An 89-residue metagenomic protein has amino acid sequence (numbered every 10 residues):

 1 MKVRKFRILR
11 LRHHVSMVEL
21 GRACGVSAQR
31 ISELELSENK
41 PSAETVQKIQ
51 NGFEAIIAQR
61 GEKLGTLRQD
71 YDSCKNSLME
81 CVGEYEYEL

Functional and structural regions predicted by a protein language model:
M1-R12: A short, Lys/Arg-rich alpha-helix, primarily the initiator
R10-R12, R22, K40: Short amphipathic helical patch at the helix-1/turn junction of helix-turn-helix
H14-E33: Short alpha-helical DNA-recognition segment
S42-L64: DNA major-groove recognition helix of helix-turn-helix/homeodomain DNA-binding modules
G65-L89: Helix-turn-helix/homeodomain-like alpha-helical modules used for DNA recognition and transcription-factor dimerization
